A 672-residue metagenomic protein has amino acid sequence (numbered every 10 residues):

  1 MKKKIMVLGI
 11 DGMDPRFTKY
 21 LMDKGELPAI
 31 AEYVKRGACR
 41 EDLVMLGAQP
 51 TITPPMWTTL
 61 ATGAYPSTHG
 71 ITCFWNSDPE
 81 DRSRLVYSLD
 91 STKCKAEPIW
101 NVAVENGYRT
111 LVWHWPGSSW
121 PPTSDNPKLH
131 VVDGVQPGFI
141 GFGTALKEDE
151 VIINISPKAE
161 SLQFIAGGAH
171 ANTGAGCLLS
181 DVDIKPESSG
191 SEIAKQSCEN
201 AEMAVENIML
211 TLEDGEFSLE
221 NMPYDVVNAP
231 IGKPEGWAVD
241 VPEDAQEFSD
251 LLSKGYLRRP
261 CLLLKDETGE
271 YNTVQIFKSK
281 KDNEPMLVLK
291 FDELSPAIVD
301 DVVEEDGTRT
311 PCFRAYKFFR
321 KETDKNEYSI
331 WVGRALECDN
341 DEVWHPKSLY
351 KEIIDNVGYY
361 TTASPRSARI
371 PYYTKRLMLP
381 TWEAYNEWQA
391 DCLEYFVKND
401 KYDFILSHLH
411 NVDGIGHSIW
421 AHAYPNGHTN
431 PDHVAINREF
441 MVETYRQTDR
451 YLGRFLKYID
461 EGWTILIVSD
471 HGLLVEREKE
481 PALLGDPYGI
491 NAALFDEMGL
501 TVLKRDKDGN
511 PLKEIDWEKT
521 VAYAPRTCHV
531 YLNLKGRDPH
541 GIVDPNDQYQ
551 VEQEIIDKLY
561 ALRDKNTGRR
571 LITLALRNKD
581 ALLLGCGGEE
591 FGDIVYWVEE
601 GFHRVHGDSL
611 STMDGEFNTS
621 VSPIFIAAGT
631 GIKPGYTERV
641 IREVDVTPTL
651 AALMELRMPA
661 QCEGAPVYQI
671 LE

Functional and structural regions predicted by a protein language model:
K2-I5, V112, D339, Y385-I419 (+1 more regions): Active-site regions of oxyanion-processing enzymes, predominantly non-cytosolic
K3, I10, K19, G25 (+6 more regions): Secreted, luminal/periplasmic, and some membrane-associated catalytic domains that remodel anionic oxygen-ester
D14, N411-I415, V475: Feature marks short, surface-exposed loop/turn motifs that line or immediately flank catalytic pockets and channel
P15, P371-L379, N430-M441, T630-Y636: Glycine- and acidic
A29, T59, E554, K558 (+4 more regions): Generic recognition of well-ordered alpha-helical segments
P66-T68, G536-G541, G631-G635: Short helix-loop capping/hinge motifs at secondary-structure junctions, enriched in acidic/polar residues
L379-I405, A421-I465, V475, Q548-T567: A long, amphipathic alpha-helix that forms part of the scaffold/cap immediately adjacent to metal-dependent active
V598-T647, A652: Low-complexity, glycine/alanine/valine/leucine- and proline-rich hydrophobic stretches
